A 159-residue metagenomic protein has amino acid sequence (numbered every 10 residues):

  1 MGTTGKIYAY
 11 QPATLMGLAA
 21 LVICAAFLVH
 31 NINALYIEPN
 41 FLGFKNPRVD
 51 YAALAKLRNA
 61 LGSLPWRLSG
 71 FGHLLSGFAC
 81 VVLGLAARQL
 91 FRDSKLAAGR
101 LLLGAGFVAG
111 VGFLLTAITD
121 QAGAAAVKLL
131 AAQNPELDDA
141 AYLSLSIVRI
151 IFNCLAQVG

Functional and structural regions predicted by a protein language model:
G2-G159: Hydrophobic, aromatic-enriched alpha-helical segments typical of multi-pass transmembrane helices
